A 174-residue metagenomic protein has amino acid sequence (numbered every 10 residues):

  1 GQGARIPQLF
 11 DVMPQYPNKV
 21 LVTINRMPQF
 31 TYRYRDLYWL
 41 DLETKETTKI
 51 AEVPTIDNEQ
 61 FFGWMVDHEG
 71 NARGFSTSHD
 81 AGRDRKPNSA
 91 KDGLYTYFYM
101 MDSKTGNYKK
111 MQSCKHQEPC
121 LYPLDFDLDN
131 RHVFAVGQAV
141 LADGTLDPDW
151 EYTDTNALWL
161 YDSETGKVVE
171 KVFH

Functional and structural regions predicted by a protein language model:
G1-H174: Beta-propeller folds
